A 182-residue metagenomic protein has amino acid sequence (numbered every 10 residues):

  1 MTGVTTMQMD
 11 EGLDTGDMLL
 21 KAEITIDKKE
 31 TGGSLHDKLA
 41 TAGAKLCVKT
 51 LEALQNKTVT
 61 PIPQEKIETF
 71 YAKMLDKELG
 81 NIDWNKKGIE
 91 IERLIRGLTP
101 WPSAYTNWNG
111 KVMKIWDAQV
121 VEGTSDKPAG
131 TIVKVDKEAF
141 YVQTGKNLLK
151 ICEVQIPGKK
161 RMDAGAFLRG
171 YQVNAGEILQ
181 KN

Functional and structural regions predicted by a protein language model:
M1, T5, D10, M18 (+9 more regions): Short, functionally important structural connectors and interaction interfaces within domains
M1-M74: Donor/substrate-binding cores of folate-linked one-carbon enzymes
G3, D14-T15, L20, Y71 (+5 more regions): A generic structural signal for well-ordered coil/turn residues at beta-strand boundaries that shape enzyme active-site
D10, D14-D17, D27, D37 (+7 more regions): Acidic-enriched, low-complexity/disordered segments with a strong bias for Aspartate over Glutamate
T25, N81, P157: Short, flexible active-site loop motifs that bind/organize anionic cofactors or intermediates
S34, K38, G43, T60 (+5 more regions): Short alpha-helical interface elements
K49-N107: Active-site-lining helix/loop region of Rossmann-like oxidoreductase modules
N85-N182: An anion-binding loop in the catalytic cleft
